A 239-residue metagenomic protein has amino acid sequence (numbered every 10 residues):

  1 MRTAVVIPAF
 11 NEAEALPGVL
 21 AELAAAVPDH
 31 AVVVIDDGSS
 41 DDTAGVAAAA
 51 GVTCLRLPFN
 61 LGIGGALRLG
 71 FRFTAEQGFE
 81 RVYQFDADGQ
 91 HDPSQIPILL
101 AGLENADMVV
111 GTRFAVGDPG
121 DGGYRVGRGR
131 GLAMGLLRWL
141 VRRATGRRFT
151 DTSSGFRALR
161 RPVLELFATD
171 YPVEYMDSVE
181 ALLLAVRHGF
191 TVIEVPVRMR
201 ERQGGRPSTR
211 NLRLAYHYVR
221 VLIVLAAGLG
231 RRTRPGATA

Functional and structural regions predicted by a protein language model:
R2-A4, A31, E180: Cell-envelope/extracellular polymer assembly enzymes that use nucleotide-activated donors
A4-P8, R56: Short hydrophobic beta-strand elements that form part of the catalytic alpha/beta core underpinning NDP-sugar/donor
N11-A25: Short, well-formed alpha-helical segments that are part of the catalytic scaffolds of diverse glycosyltransferases
E14-G18, D41-G45, L61, G65 (+1 more regions): Residue-level preference for short helical/loop micro-motifs built around acidic side chains
D36-A44, G89: A conserved acidic beta->alpha catalytic loop
L57-E76, P93-Y175, R202-L212, Y216-V219 (+1 more regions): Acceptor/aglycone-binding surface of glycosyltransferases and processive sugar-polymer synthases
F79-Q90: Short beta-strand-to-loop acidic/aromatic patch adjacent to the donor-nucleotide binding site
R147-R148, T169-V173, L182-R200: Catalytic donor-sugar/metal-binding loop of nucleotide-sugar-dependent glycosyltransferases
